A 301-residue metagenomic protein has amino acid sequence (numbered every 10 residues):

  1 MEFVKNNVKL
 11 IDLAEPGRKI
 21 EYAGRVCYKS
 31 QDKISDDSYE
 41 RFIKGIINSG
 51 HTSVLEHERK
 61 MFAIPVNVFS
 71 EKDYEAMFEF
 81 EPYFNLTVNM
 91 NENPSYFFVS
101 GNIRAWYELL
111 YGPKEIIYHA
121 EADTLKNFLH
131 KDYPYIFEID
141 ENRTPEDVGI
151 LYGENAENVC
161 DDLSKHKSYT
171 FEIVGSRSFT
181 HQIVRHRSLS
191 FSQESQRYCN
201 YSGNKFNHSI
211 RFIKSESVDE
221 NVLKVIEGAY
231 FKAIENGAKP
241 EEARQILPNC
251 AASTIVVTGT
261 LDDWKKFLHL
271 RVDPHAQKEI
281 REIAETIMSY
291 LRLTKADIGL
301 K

Functional and structural regions predicted by a protein language model:
M1-K301: Family-specific signature for flavin-dependent thymidylate synthase
